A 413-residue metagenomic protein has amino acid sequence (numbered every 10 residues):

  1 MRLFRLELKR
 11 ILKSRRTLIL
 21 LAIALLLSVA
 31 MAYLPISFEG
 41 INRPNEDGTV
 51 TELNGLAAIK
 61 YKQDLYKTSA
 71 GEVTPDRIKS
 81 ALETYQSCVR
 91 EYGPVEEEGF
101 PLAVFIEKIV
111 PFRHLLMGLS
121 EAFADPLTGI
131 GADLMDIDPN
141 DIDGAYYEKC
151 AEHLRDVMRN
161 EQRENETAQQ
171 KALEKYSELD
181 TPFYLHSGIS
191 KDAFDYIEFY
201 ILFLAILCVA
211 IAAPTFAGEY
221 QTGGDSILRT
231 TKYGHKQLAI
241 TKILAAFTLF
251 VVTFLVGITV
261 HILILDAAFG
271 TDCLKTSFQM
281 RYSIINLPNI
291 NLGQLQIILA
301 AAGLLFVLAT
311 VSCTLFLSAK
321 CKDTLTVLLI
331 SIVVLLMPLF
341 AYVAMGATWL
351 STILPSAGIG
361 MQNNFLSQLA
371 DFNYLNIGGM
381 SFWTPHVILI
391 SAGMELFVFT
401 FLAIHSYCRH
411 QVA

Functional and structural regions predicted by a protein language model:
M1-L18: Aromatic- and glycine-rich beta-strand/loop motifs that create alpha-glucan
T17, F306-T314, D371-A413: Alpha-helical transmembrane segments of multi-pass membrane transporters/translocases
L21-A24, K242, S331: Residue-level recognition of transmembrane alpha-helices in multi-pass small-molecule transporters/permeases
L26-Y85, V89, D138-E219, I240-K320 (+2 more regions): Secretory targeting signals
Y33-L34, C321-A357: Transmembrane helix segments
T222, T230, T314-L335, C408-A413: Cytoplasmic juxtamembrane regions at transmembrane-helix boundaries
R229-H235: Short helix-to-coil transition segments within interhelical loops that connect adjacent transmembrane helices
W349-N373: Short hydrophobic, aromatic-rich alpha-helical segments embedded in or entering the lipid bilayer of multi-pass
